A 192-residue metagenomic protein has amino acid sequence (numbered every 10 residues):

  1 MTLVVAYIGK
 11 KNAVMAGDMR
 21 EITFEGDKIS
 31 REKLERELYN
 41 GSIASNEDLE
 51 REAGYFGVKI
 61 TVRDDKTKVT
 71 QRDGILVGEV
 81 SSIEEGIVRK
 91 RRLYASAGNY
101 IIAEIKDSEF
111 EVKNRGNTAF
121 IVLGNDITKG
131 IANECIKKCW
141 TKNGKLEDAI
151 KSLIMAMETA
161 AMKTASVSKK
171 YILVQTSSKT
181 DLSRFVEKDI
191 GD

Functional and structural regions predicted by a protein language model:
M1-D192: N-terminal nucleophile
